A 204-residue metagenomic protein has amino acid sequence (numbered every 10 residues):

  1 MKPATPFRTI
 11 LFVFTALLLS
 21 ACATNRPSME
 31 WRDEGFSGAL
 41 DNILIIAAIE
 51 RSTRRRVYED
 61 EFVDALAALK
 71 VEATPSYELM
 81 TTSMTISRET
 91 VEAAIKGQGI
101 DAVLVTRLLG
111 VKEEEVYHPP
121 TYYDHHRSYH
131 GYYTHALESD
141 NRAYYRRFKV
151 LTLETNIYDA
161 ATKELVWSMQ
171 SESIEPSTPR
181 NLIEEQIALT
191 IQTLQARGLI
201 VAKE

Functional and structural regions predicted by a protein language model:
M1-C22: Sec-dependent bacterial lipoprotein signal peptides
P3-F7, R88, K96, P179: Structural motif marking the loop-to-transmembrane transition
C22-N42, E50, S139-E204: C-terminal/domain-edge helix-coil "capping" segments
S28-D33, V57-V71, Y123-H125, R197-A202: Short low-complexity stretches enriched in small and charged residues
N42-E115: N-terminal segment of the mature soluble domain
F62, V91-A93, Y122-Y123, L182-Q186: Short, charged/polar low-complexity linear motifs in solvent-exposed/disordered segments
I86-I157: Surface-exposed short loop/turn segments
